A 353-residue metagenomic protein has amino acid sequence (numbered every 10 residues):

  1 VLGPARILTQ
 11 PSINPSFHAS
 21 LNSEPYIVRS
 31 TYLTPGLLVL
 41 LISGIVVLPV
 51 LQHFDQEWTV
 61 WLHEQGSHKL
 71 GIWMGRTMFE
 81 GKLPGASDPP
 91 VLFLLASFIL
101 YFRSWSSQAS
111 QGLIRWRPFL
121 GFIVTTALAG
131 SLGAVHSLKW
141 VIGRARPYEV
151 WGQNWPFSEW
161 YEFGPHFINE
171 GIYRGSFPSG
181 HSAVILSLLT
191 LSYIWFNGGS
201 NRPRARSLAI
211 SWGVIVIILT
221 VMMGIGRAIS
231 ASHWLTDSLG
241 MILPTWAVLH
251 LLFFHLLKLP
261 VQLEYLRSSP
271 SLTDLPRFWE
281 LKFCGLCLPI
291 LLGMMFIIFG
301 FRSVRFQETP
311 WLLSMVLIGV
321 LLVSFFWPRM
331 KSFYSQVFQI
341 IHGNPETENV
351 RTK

Functional and structural regions predicted by a protein language model:
I7-S30, S107-R117, N201-S207, P260-L281 (+1 more regions): Membrane-interfacial, low-structure loops and terminal tails that flank and connect transmembrane helices in multi-pass
H18-F98, K139-R146, N154-F157, I168-N169 (+2 more regions): N-terminal transmembrane-helix/juxtamembrane module of multi-pass inner/ER membrane proteins
L37-G44, G121-G130, C287-P289, L313-L322: Hydrophobic alpha-helical membrane-interfacial segments at the cytosolic entry of transmembrane helices
I42, T125-G130, A134, L188 (+2 more regions): Hydrophobic faces of alpha-helical transmembrane segments in multi-pass integral membrane proteins
L62, W105-S110, V141-R146, V150 (+3 more regions): Membrane-interfacial segments
G85-Y101, H181-S192: Hydrophobic alpha-helical transmembrane segments
R103-W140, R206-G213: Interfacial segments of alpha-helical transmembrane regions
Y161-S314, G319, F325-S332: Membrane-embedded catalytic cores of phosphoryl/pyrophosphoryl-handling enzymes
